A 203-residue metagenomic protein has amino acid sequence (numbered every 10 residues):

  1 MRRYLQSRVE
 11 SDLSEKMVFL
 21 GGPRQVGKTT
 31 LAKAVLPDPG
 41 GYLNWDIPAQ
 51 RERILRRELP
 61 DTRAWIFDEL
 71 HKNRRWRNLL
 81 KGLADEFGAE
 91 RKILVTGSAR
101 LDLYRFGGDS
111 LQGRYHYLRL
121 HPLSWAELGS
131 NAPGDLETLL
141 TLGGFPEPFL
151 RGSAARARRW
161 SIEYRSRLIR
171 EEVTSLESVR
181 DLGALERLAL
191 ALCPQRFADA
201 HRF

Functional and structural regions predicted by a protein language model:
M1-D12: Pre-Walker A adenine-sensing motif
L20: Hydrophobic anchor at the beta1->P-loop junction of P-loop NTPases
V26: ATP-binding Walker
T29: Walker A/P-loop
R53-L94: Conserved nucleotide-sensing/catalytic segment adjacent to the nucleotide-binding pocket in NTP-handling enzymes
K92-S98, R119: Structural recognition of the conserved hydrophobic beta-strand(s) that form the central parallel beta-sheet of P-loop
L101-H116, A132-P133: Short regulatory helix/loop adjacent to the ATP-binding pocket of P-loop NTPases
R119-F203: Interdomain hinge/linker elements that couple catalytic modules in large macromolecular machines
